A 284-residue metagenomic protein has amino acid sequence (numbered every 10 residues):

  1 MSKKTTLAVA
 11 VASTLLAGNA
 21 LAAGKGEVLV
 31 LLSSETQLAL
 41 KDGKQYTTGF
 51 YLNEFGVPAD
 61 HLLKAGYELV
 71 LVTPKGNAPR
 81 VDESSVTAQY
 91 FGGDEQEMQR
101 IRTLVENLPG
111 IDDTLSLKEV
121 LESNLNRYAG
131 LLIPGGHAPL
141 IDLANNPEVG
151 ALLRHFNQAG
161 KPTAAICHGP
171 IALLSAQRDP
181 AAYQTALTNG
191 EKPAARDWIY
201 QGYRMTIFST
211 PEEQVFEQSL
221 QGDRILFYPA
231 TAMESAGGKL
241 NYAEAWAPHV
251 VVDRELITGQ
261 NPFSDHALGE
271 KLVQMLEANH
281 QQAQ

Functional and structural regions predicted by a protein language model:
M1-A8: Bacterial N-terminal signal peptides that target proteins for export
A17-A20: N-terminal signal peptide c-region/cleavage motif recognized by signal peptidases
A23-A159, A172-Q284: Extended, subdomain-level signal for the structured scaffold at the beginning of enzyme domains
T163: Glycine- and acidic-residue-rich phosphate-binding/metal-coordinating active-site segment common to enzymes that handle
I166-P170: Short, thiol/selenol-centered motifs that function as redox-active sites or metal-ligating centers
